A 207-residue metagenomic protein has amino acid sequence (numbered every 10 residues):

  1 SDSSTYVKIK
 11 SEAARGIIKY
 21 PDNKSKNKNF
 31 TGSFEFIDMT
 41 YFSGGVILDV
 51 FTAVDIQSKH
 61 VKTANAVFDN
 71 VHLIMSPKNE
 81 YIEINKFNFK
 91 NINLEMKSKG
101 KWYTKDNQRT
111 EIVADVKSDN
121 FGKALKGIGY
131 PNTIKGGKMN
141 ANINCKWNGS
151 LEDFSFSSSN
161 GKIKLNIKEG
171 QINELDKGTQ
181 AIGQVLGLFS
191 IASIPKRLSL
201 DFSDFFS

Functional and structural regions predicted by a protein language model:
S3-R15, N29-T40, V50-A64, H72 (+1 more regions): Small-residue helix/turn framework positions
V46-L48: Long, charged amphipathic helices and adjacent flexible linkers at domain junctions
S76-P77: Aromatic-rich beta-strand edge motifs centered on tyrosine
